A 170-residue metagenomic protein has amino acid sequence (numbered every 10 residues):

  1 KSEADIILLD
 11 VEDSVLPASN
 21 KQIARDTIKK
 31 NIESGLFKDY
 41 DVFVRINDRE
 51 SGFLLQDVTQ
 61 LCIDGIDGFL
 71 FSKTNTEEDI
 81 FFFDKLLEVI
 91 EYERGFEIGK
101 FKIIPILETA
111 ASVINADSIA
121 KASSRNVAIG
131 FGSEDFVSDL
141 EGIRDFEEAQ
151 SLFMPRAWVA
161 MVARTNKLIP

Functional and structural regions predicted by a protein language model:
K1-P170: Expand to "…catalyze enediolate/carbanion chemistry for C-C bond making/breaking, isomerization, decarboxylation
